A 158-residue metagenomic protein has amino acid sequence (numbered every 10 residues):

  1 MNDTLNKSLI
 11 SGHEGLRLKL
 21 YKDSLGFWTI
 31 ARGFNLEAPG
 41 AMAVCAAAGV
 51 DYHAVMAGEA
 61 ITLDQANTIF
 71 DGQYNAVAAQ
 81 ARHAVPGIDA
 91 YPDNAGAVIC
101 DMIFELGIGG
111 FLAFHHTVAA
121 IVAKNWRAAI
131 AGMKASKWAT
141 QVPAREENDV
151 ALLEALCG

Functional and structural regions predicted by a protein language model:
M1-K19, F34-A38, N67, D71 (+1 more regions): Long, amphipathic alpha-helical surface segments
D3-L5, D23-L25, P92: A generic structural signal for short, non-catalytic loop/turn and secondary-structure boundary residues
L9, T29-A31, V98-D101: Structural recognition of the beta-strand scaffold that forms the well-ordered cores of secreted hydrolase catalytic
R17-Y21, R82-A95, G132: Surface-exposed patches in mature extracellular/periplasmic domains of secreted proteins
S24-D51: Substrate-binding/active-site groove segments that recognize and process beta-1,4-linked N-acetyl-hexosamine
G26, N94-V98, A113, N125-A128: Residue-level detector of well-ordered alpha-helical segments, enriched for hydrophobic/aromatic packing positions
M42-C45, H53-V55, A151-A155: Short, intrinsically disordered/low-complexity patches at protein termini and at juxtamembrane boundaries
A47-V85, D93-C100, F104-F111: Alpha-helical segment that forms one wall of the substrate-binding/catalytic cleft in peptidoglycan-active domains
